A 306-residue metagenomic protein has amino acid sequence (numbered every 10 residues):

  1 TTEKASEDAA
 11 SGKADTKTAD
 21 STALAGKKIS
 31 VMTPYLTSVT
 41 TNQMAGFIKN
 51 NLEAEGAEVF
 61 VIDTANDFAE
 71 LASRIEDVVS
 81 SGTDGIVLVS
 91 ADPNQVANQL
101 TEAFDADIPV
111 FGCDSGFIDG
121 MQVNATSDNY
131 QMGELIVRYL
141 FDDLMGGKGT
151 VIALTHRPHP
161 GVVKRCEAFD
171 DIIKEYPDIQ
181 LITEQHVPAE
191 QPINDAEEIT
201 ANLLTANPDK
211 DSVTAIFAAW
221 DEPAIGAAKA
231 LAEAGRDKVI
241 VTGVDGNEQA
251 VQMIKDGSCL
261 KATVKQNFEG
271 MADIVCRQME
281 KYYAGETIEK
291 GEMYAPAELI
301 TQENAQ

Functional and structural regions predicted by a protein language model:
T1-K28, A54, E58, T101-I108 (+1 more regions): Short, low-complexity disordered leader/linker segments with a strong preference for bacterial N-terminal type II
E7, G12-A25, G161, I172-E175 (+1 more regions): Hinge/cleft segment of the Venus flytrap/periplasmic-binding protein
A23, L71, A125-V151, V163-K164 (+4 more regions): Hydrophobic alpha-helical segments within soluble ligand-binding/sensing domains
G26-L52, V59-S73, D77, S81 (+4 more regions): Extracytoplasmic "Venus flytrap"
T40-E55, M132-I136, G161-Q180, D195-I199 (+2 more regions): Short, solvent-exposed amphipathic alpha-helices that sit in or adjacent to ligand/effector-binding or catalytic
E53-T64, T150-A153, E175-I193: Short beta-strand elements in bilobed, periplasmic/extracellular small-molecule ligand-binding domains
E76-S80, G85-D105, F169, A189-Q252: Hydrophobic alpha-helical
P93-Q131, L135, T150, N247-D256 (+2 more regions): Flexible loop/hinge segments that line or gate small-molecule binding clefts
